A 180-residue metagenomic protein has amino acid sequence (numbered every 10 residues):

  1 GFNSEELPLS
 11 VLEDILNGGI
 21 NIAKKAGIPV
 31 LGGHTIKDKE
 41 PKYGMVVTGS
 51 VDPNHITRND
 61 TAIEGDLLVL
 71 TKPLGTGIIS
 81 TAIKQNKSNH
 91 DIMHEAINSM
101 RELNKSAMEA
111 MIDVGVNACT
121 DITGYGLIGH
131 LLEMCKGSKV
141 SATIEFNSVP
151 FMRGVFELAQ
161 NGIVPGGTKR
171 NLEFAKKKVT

Functional and structural regions predicted by a protein language model:
G1-S88, F151: Glycine-rich anion-binding loops of enzyme active sites
F2, I83-E95, Q160, F174-V179: Active-site phosphate/oxyanion-binding loops
E6-P29, I36-P41, D113-V114, C119-T180: Glycine-/charge-enriched secondary-structure boundary and capping motifs
K25, I63, S106-V114: Secondary-structure boundary elements
H34, D60, T71, A96 (+3 more regions): Glycine- and other small-residue-rich loops at beta-strand/loop junctions that grip anionic moieties
P41-Y43, V47-T48, P73-L74, M100-N104 (+3 more regions): Long, contiguous hydrophobic alpha-helical segments, chiefly transmembrane helices and signal peptides
V46-I56, D91-M111: Active-site glycine-rich loop that binds ribose-phosphate moieties when present
S80-Q85, N104-E109, G129-L131: Short amphipathic alpha-helical segments, especially helix-boundary/capping motifs
